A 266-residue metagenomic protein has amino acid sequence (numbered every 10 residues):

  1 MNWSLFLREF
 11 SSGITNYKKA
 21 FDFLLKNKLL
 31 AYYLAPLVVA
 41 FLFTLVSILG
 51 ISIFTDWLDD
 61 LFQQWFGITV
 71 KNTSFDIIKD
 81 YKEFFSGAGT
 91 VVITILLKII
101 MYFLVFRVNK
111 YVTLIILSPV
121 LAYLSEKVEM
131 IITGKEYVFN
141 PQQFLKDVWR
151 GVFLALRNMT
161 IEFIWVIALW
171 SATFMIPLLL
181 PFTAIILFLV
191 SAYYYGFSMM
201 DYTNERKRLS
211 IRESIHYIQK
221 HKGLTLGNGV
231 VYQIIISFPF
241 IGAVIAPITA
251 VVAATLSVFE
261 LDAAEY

Functional and structural regions predicted by a protein language model:
M1-V166, W170, E205, K220-Y232 (+3 more regions): Helix-coil boundary and N-terminal low-complexity module in membrane systems
G89-V92, P177-L180, S198-M200: Short acidic/polar alpha-helix capping motifs at helix-coil junctions
L117, L121, W165-Y195, A243-Y266: Hydrophobic alpha-helical transmembrane segments and immediately flanking/interface helices in integral membrane
P181-I185, L189-A192, G196-Q233: Hydrophobic alpha-helical transmembrane segments and adjacent short intramembrane/lumenal linkers of inner/organellar
S237-G242: Hydrophobic transmembrane alpha-helical segments of multi-pass transport and channel proteins
